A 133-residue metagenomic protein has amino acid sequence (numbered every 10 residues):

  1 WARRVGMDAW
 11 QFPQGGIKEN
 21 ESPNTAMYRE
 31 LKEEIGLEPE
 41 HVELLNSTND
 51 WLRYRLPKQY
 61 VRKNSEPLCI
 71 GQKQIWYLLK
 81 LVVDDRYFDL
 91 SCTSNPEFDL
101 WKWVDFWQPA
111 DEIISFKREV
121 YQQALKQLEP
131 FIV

Functional and structural regions predicted by a protein language model:
W1-P13: N-terminal strand-loop-strand
V5-G6, V82, E119: Small/flexible residues
Q14-I17, E33-G36, V120, L125-K126: Intrinsically disordered, low-complexity segments enriched in glycine/proline and serine/threonine
I17-S115: Unchanged
F106-V133: Charged phosphate-binding loop/patch that engages nucleotide di/tri-phosphates or the phosphate backbone of nucleic
